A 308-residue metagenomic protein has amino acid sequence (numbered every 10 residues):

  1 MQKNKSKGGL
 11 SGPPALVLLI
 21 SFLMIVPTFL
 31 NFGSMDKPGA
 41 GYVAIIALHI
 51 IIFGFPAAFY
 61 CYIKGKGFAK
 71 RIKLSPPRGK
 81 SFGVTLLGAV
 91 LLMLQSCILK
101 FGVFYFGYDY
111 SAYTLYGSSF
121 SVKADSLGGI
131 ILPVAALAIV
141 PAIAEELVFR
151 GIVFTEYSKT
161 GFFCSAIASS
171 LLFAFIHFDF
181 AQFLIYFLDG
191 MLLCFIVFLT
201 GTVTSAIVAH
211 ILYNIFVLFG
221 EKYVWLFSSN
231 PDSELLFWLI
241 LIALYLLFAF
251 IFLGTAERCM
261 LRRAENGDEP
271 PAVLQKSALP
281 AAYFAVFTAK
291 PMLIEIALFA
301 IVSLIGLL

Functional and structural regions predicted by a protein language model:
M1-G9: Short, Lys/Arg-rich, polar N-terminal cytosolic tail immediately upstream of the first transmembrane signal-anchor
Q2, A47-M93, F101-A112, F248-L274: Membrane-helix interface linkers and caps
S11-P27, G83-L92, T288-F299: Alpha-helical transmembrane segments
S21-I63, V84, F237-I242: Alpha-helical transmembrane segments in multi-pass membrane proteins
F22-S34, S96-K100, V302-L308: Alpha-helical transmembrane segments of multi-pass membrane proteins
A40-G41, A69-I143, L304-L308: Juxtamembrane helix-loop-helix connectors linking adjacent transmembrane helices in multi-pass membrane enzymes
G41-I45, R71, S81, T85 (+3 more regions): Alpha-helical transmembrane segments and their helix-entry boundary regions
G128-L307: Transmembrane helix-loop-helix hairpins at the membrane interface of multi-pass integral membrane proteins
